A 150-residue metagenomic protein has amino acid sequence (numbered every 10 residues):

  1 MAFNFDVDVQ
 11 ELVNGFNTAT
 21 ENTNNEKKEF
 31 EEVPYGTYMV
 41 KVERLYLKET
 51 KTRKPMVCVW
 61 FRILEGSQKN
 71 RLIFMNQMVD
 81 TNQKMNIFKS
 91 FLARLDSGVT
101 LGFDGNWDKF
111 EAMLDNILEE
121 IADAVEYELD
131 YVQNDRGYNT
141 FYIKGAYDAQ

Functional and structural regions predicted by a protein language model:
M1-Q150: Short beta-rich binding modules
